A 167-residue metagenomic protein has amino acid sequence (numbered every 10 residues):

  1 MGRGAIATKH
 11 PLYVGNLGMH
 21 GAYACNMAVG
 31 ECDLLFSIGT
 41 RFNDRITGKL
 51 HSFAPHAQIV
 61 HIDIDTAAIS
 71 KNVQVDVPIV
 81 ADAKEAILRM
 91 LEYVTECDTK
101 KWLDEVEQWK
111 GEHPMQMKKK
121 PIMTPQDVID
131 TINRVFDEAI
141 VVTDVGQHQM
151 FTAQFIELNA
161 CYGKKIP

Functional and structural regions predicted by a protein language model:
M1-L35, R134-P167: Anionic-ligand anchoring segments at beta-strand to alpha-helix junctions in alpha/beta enzyme folds, i.e., glycine
R3, F42-N43, E85, H148: Residue-level marker for beta-strand->alpha-helix junctions and adjacent short loops that shape enzyme
I6, H10-Y13, L17, T40-R41 (+3 more regions): Generic alpha-helix detector with strongest preference for long hydrophobic helices that associate with membranes
A7-L12, I46-L50, S70-Q74, M90-E92 (+1 more regions): Short acidic, glycine/serine/threonine-rich loops at helix termini
Y13-V14, Y23, E31, S52-A54 (+6 more regions): General N-terminal targeting signals
G18-A68: Phosphate/diphosphate-binding loops
H56-V145: Phosphate/pyrophosphate-binding active-site segments
